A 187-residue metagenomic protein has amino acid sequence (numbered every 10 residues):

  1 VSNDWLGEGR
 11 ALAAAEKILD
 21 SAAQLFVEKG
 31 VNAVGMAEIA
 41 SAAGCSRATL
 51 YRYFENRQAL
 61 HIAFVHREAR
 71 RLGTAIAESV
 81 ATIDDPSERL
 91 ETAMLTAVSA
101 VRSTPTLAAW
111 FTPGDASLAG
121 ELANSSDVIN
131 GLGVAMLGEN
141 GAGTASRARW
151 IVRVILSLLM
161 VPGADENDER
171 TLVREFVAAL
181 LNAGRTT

Functional and structural regions predicted by a protein language model:
V1-A42, A59-I62: Basic, helix-initiating cap at the start of DNA-binding domains
K17, E38, R71, E88-T96 (+2 more regions): Amphipathic alpha-helical interaction segments
S21-E28, R71, A75-T82, V154-P162: Solvent-exposed, amphipathic alpha-helical segments
A43-F54: Short hydrophobic/aromatic patch on the recognition helix
H61-E68, L122: Alpha-helical DNA-contacting segments of helix-turn-helix folds
A63, I76-R102: Hydrophobic alpha-helical connector segments
G73, T92, A116-R149: Amphipathic alpha-helical packing segments from all-alpha helical-bundle domains
S99-L107, I151-D168, A178-T187: Amphipathic C-terminal alpha-helical segment
